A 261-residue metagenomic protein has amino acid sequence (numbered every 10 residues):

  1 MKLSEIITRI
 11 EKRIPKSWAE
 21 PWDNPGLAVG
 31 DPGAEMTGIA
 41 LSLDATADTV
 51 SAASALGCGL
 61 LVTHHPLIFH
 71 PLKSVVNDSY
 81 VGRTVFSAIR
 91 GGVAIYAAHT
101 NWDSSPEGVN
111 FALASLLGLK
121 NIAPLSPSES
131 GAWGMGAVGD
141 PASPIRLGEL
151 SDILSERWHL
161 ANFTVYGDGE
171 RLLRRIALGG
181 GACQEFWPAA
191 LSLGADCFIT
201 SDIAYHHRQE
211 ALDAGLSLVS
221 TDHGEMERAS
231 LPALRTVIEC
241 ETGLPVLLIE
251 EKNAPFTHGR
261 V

Functional and structural regions predicted by a protein language model:
M1-V261: Hydrophobic structural segments
